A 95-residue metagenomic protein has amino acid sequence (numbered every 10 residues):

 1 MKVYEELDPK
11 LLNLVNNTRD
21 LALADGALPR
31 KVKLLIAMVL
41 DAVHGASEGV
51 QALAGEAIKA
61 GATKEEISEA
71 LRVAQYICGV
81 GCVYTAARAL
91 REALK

Functional and structural regions predicted by a protein language model:
M1-V32, I58-K59, T85-K95: Acidic, glycine/proline-rich low-complexity segments that act as flexible tails and inter-domain linkers
N16, A37, Q51, G55 (+2 more regions): Predominant activation on well-ordered alpha-helical scaffold segments within soluble catalytic domains
P29-R30, S47, K64, Y84: Alpha-helix N-cap/helix-initiation sites
K33-S47: Amphipathic, charged-and-aliphatic alpha-helical interface segments that function as noncatalytic docking
V43-L71: Mid-chain, well-packed structural core segment of small domains
E66-E92: C-terminal structural segments of small proteins and small subunits
